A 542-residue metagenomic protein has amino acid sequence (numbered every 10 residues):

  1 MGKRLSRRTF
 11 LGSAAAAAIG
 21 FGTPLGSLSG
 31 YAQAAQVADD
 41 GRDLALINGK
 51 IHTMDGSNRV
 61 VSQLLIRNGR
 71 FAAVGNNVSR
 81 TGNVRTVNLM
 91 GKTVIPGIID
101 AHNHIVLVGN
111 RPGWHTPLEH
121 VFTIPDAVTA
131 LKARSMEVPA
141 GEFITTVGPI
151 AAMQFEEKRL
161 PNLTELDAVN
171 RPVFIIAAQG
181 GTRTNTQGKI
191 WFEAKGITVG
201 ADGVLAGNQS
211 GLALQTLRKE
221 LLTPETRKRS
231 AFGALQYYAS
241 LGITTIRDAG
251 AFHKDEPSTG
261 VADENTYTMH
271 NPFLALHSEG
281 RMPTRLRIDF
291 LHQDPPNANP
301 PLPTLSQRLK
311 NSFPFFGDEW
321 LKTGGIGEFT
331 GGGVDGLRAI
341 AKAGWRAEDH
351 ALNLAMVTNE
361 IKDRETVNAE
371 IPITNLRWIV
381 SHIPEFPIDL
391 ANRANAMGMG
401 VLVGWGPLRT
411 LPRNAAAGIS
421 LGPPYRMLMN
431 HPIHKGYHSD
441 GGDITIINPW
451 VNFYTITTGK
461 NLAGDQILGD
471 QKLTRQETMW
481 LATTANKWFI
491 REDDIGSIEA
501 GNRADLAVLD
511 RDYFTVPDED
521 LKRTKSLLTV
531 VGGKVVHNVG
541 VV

Functional and structural regions predicted by a protein language model:
M1-A18: N-terminal secretory signal peptides and thylakoid transit peptides that target proteins across membranes
R7-R8, R285, R377-I379: Short, cationic motifs built from Arg/Lys/His that form the positively charged side of catalytic pockets
S13, G20, Q36-I47, H52 (+8 more regions): Divalent metal-binding segments
G26-A35: Signal peptide processing junction and immediate N-terminal pro/mature segment of secreted/exported proteins
R229, A341, W345-R346, H350 (+6 more regions): His/Asp/Glu-enriched, well-ordered alpha-helical/loop segment that forms or immediately abuts the divalent-metal
D518, V539: Short, solvent-exposed loop/beta-turn-alpha elements that line the ligand-binding surface or hinge of extracytoplasmic
